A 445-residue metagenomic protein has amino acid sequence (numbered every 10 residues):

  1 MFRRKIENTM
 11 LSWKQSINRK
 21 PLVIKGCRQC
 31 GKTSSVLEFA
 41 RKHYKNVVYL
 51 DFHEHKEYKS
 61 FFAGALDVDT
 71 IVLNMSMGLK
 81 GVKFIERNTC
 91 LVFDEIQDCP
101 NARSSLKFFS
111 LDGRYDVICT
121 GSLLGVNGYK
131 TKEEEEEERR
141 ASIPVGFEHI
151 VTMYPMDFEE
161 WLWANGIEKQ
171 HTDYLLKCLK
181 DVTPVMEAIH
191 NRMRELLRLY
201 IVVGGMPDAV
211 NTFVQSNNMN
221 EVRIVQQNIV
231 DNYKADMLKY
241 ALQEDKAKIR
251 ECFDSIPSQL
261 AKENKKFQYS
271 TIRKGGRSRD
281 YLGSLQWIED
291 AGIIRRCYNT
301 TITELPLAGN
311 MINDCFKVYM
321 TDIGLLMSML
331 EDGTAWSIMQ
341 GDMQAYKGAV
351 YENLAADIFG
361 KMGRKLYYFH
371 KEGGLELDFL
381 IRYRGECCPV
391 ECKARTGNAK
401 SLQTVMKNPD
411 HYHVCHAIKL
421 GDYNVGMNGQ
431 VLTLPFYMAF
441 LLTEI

Functional and structural regions predicted by a protein language model:
M1-I17: Pre-Walker A adenine-sensing motif
I24: Hydrophobic anchor at the beta1->P-loop junction of P-loop NTPases
K32: Conserved lysine of the Walker
S35, F39: Hydrophobic positions on the alpha1 helix immediately C-terminal to the Walker A/P-loop
E54-R87: Short glycine-rich substrate-engagement loop in P-loop NTPases that contacts/grips substrate
G121, N127-A261: Interdomain motor-coupling "hinge/lid" segment immediately C-terminal to the ATP-binding subdomain of NTP-driven enzymes
V210-L377, I381-R384: Accessory nucleic acid-recognition modules appended to NTPase machines
A394-L434: Catalytic cores of nucleic-acid endonucleases
